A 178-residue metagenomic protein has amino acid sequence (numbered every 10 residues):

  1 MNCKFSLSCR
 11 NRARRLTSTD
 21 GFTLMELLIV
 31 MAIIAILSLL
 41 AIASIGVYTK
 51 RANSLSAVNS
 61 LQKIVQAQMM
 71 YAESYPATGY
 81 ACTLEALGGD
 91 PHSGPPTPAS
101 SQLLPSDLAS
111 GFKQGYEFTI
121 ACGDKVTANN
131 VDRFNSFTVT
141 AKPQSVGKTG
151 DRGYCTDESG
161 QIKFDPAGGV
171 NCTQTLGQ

Functional and structural regions predicted by a protein language model:
M1-F22: N-terminal leader/signal peptides at the extreme start of proteins
S18-I45: N-terminal single-pass transmembrane signal-anchor helix
A41, Y48, Q68: Conserved alpha-helical elements of the SDR catalytic core
S44-L61: Aliphatic-rich helix starts adjacent to a transmembrane/signal segment
Q66-R152, T156-I162, P166, L176-Q178: Extracellular/periplasmic head regions of type IV pilus-like filament subunits
G169-C172: A short acidic/small-residue loop/turn micro-motif
